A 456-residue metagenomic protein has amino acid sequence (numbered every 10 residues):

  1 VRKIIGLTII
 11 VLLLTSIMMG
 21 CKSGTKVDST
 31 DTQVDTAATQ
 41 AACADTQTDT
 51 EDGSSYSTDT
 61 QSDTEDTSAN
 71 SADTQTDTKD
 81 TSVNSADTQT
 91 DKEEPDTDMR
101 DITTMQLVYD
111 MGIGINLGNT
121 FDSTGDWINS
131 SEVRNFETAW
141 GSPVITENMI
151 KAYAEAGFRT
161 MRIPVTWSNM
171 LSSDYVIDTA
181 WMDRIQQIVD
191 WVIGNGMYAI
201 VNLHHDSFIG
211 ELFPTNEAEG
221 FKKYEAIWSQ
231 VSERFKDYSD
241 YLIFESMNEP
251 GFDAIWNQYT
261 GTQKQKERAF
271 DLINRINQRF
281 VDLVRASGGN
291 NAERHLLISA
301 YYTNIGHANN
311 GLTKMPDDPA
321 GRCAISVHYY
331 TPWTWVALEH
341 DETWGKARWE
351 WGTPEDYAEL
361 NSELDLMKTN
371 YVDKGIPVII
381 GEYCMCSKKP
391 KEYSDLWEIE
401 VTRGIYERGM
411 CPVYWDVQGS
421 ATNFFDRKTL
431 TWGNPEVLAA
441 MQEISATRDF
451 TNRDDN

Functional and structural regions predicted by a protein language model:
I17-G20: C-terminal motif of bacterial Sec signal peptides marking the signal peptidase cleavage site
K22-G24: Bacterial signal peptide processing site
S29-K92: Long, intrinsically disordered low-complexity tandem-repeat segments
Q89-T160: N-terminal carbohydrate-binding accessory modules
G118-I145, S173-I177, T215-N216, T334-E359 (+1 more regions): Acidic/histidine-rich helix-loop elements that form or flank divalent-metal/phosphate-binding sites at the catalytic
W140-T160, L171, Y175-H205, L212-S246 (+1 more regions): An active-site-proximal structural segment forming one wall of the substrate-binding cleft that immediately precedes
F221-P354, D365-C386, E407-M410: Active-site region of glycoside hydrolase catalytic domains
Y357-W432: Substrate-binding cleft of secreted/luminal carbohydrate-active enzymes
